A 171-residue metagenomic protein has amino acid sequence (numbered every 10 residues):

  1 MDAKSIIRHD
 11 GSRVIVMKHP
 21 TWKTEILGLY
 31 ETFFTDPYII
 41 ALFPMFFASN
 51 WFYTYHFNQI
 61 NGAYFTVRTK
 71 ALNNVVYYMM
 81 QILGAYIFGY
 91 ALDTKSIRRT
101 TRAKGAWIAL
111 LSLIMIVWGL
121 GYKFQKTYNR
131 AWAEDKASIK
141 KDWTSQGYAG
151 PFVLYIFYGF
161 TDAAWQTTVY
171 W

Functional and structural regions predicted by a protein language model:
M1-D10: Helix-loop-helix hairpin linking two adjacent transmembrane segments in secondary transporters
R13-W171: Membrane-interfacial loop- and helix-cap regions that link adjacent transmembrane helices in polytopic membrane proteins
